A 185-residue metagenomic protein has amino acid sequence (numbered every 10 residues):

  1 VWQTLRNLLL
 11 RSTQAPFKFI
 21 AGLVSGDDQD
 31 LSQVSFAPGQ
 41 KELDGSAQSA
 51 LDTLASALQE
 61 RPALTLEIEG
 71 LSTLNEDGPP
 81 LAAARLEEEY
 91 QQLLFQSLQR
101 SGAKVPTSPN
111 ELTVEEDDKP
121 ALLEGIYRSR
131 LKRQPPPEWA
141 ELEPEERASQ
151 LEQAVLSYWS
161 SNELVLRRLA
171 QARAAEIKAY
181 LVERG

Functional and structural regions predicted by a protein language model:
V1-G185: Extended terminal
